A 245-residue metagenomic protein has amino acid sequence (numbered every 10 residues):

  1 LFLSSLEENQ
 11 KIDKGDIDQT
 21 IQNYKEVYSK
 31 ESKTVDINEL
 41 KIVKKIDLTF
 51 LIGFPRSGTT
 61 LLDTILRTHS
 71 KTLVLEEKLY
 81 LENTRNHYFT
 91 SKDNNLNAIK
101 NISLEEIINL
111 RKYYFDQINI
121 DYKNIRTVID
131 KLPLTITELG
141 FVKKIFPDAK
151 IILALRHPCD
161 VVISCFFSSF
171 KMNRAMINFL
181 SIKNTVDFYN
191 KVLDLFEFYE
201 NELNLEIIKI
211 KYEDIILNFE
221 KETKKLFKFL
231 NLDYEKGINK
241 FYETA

Functional and structural regions predicted by a protein language model:
L1-Y122, D187: Alpha-helical solenoid repeat scaffolds of the TPR/TPR-like class and their adjacent stem/linker regions that mediate
T72-L75, Y80-I102, Y122-A245: PAPS-dependent sulfotransferase catalytic domain
